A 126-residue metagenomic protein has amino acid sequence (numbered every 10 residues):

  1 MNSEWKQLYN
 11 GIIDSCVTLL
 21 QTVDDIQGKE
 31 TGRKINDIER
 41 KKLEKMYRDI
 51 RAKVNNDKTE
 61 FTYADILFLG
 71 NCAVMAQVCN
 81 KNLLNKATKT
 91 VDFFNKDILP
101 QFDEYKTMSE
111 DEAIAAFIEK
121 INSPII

Functional and structural regions predicted by a protein language model:
M1-I126: C-terminal alpha-helical interaction module
